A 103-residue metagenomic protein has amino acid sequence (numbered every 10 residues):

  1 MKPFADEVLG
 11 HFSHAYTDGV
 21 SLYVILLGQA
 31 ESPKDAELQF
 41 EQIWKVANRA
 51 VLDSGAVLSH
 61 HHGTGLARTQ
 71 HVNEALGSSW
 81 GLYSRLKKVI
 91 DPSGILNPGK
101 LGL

Functional and structural regions predicted by a protein language model:
M1-L103: Conserved glycine-rich FAD pyrophosphate-binding loop
